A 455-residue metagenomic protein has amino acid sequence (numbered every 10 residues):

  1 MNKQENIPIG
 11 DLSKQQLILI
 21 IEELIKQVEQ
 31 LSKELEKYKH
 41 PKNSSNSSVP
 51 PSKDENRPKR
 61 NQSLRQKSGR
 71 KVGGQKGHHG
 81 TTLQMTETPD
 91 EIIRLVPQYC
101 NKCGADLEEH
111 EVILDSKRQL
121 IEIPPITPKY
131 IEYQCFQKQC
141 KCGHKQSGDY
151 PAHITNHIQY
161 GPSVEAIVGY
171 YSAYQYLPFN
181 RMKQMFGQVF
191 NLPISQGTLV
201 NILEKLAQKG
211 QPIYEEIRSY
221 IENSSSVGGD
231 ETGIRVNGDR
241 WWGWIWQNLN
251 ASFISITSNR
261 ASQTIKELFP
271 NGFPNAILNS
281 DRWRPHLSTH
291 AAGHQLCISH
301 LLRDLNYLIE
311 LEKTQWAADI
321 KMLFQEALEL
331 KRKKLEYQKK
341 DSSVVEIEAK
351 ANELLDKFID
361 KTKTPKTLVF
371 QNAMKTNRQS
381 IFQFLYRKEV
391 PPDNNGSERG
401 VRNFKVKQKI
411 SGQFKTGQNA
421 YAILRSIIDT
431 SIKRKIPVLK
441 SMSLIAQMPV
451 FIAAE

Functional and structural regions predicted by a protein language model:
M1-I158, V200, G229, S280: Short, flexible loop/hinge motifs at secondary-structure junctions
E29, F136-Q139, H144-E455: Catalytic center-proximal scaffold of phosphoryl-transfer enzymes
